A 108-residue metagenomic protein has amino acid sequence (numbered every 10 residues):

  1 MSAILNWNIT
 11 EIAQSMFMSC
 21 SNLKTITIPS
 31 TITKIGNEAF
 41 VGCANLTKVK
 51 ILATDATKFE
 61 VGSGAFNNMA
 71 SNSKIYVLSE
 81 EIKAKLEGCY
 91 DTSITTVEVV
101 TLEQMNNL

Functional and structural regions predicted by a protein language model:
M1-E11, S21-K34, A44-F59, A70-I82 (+2 more regions): Structural signature of tandem-repeat unit edges
A13-M16, G36-V41, S63-A65: Consensus positions within tandem repeat domains that build extended binding/scaffold surfaces
A84-T92: Short, surface-exposed terminal/edge motifs of secreted or surface/virion proteins that either
